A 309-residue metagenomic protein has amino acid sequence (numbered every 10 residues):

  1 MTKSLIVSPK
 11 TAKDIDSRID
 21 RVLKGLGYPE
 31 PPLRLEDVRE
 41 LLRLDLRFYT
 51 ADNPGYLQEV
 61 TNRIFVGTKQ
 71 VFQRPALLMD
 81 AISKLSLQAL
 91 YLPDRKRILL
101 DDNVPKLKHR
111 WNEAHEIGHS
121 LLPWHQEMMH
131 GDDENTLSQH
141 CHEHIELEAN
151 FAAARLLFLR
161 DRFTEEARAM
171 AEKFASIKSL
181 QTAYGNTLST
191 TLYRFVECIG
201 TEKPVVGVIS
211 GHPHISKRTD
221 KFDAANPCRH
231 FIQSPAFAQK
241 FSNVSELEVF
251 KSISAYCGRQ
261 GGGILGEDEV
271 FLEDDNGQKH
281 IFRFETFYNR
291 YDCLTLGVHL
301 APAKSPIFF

Functional and structural regions predicted by a protein language model:
M1-F309: Active-site hotspot residues in diverse enzymes, especially metal/ion-binding acidic/histidine motifs
